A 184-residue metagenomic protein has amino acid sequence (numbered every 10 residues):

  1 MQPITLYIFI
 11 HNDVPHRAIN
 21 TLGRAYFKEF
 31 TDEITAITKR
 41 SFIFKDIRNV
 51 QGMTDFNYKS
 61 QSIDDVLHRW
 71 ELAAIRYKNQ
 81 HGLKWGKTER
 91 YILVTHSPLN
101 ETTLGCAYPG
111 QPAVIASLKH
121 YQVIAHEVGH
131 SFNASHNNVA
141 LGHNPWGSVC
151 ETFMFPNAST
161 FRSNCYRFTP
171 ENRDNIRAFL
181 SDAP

Functional and structural regions predicted by a protein language model:
M1-L83: Propeptide-to-catalytic entry region of secreted or membrane-anchored zinc metalloproteases
Q2, G86, W146-S148: A short, structural micro-pattern
F9-D13, L93-S97, L118, S135 (+1 more regions): Active-site-proximal beta-strand/loop segments in catalytic clefts of secreted hydrolases
D13-N20, E101-T102, H143-W146, F153: Zinc-dependent metalloendopeptidases
N20-K28, N100-L118: Surface-exposed flexible segments
G52-F56, L99-N100, Y121-I124: A short acidic, often aromatic-flanked loop/helix-cap motif at beta-alpha or helix-coil junctions that lines enzyme
I75-K87, I92-G110: Catalytic zinc-binding patch centered on the HExxH motif and its immediate surroundings that defines zinc-dependent
Y108-P184: The catalytic-center signature of Zn2+-dependent metalloproteases
